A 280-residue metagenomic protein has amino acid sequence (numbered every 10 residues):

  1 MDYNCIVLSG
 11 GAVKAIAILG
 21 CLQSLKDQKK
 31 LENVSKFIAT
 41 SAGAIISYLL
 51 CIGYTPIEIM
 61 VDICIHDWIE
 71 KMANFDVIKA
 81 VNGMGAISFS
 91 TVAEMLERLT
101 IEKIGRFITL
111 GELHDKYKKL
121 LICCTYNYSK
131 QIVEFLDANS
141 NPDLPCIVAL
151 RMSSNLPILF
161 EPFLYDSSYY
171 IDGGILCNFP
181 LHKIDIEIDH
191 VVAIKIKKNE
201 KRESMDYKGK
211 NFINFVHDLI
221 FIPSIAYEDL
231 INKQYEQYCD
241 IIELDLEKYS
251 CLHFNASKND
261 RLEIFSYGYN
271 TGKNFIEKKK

Functional and structural regions predicted by a protein language model:
M1-T40, I45-K280: Patatin-like phospholipase
